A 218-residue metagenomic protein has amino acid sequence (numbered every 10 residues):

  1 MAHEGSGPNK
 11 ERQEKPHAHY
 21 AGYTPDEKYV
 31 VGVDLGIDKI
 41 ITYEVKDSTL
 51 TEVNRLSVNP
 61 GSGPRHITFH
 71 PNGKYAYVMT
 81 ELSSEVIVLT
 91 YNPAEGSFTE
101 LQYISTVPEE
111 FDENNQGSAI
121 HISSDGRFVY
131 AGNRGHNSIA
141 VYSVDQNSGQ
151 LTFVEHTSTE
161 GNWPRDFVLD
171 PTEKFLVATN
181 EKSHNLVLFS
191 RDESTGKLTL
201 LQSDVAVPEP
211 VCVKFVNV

Functional and structural regions predicted by a protein language model:
M1-Y20: Asp-box/WD-like beta-propeller blade repeats and closely related beta-sheet repeat scaffolds
G5-E11, T51-S57, Q102-E110, T152-S158 (+1 more regions): A short beta-strand motif characteristic of beta-propeller blades
H17, G63, Q116, G135 (+2 more regions): Beta-rich catalytic cores
T24, G32-L35, H70, V78-E81 (+2 more regions): Conserved beta-strand positions in repeat-built beta-propeller and related beta-rich domains
D26-K28, N72-K74, D125-R127, T172-K174: Short coil/turn segments that connect the beta-strands within blades of beta-propeller domains
Y43-T49, L89-S97, Y142-G149, S190-K197: Short loop/turn segments immediately following beta-strands, especially the blade-tip and inter-blade linker loops
